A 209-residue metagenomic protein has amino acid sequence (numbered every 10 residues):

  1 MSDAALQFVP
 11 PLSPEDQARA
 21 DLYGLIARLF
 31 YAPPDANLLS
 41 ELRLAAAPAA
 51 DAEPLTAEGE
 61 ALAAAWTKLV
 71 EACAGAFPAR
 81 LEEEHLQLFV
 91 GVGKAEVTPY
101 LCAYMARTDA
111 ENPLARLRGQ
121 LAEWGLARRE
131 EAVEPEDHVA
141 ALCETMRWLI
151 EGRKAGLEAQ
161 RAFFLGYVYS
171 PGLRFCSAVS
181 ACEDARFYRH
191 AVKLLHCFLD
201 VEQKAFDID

Functional and structural regions predicted by a protein language model:
M1-D209: Surface/interface-facing alpha-helical segments and adjacent flexible terminal/loop regions used for partner/assembly
